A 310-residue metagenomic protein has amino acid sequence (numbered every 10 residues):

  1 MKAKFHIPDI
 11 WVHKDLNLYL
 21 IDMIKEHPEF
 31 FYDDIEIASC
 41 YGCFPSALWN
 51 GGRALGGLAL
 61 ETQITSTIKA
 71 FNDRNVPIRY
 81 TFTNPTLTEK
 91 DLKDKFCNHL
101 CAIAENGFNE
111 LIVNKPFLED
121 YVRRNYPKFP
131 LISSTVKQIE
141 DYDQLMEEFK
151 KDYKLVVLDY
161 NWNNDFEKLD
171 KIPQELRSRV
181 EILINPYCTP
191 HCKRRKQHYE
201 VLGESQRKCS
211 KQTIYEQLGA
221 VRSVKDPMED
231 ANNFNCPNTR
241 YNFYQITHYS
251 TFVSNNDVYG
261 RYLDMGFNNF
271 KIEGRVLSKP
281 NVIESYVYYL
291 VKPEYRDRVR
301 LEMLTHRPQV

Functional and structural regions predicted by a protein language model:
M1-Q144, Y153-V310: Active-site pocket-lining/capping segments in soluble small-molecule metabolic enzymes
E148-K150: Solvent-exposed alpha-helices and their adjacent loops that cap or buttress functional pockets in soluble metabolic
